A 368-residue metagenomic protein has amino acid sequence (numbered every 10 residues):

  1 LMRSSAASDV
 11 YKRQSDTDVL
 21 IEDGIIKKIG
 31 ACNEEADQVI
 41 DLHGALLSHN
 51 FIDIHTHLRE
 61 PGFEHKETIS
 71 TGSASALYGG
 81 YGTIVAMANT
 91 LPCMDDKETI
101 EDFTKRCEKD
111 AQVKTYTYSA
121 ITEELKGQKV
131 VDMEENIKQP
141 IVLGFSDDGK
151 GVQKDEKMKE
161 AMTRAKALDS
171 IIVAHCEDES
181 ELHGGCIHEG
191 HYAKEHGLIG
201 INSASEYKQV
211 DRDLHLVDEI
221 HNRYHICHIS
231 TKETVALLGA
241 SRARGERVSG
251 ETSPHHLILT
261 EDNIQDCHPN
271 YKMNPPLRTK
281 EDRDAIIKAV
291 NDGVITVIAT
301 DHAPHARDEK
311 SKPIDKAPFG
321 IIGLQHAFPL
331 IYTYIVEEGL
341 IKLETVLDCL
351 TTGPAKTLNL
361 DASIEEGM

Functional and structural regions predicted by a protein language model:
L1-A7, Y11: Single conserved hydrophobic/aromatic residue that forms the stacking wall/gate of nucleotide- or nucleobase-binding
S5, V19, G24, G44 (+12 more regions): Divalent metal-coordination and catalytic microenvironments
D9-H49: Histidine-rich, glycine-flanked metal-binding segment
A45-C107: Metal-associated gating/positioning segment near the N- to mid-region
I54-E67, Y116-K129, I199-G200: Active-site mouth loops of central-metabolism enzymes
R106-A120: A glycine-rich helix N-cap at a beta->alpha junction
K129-I298: Histidine/acidic residue-rich metal-binding segments in metalloenzymes
E195-H221, N270, K288-D292, T296-I298 (+1 more regions): His/Asp/Glu-enriched, well-ordered alpha-helical/loop segment that forms or immediately abuts the divalent-metal
